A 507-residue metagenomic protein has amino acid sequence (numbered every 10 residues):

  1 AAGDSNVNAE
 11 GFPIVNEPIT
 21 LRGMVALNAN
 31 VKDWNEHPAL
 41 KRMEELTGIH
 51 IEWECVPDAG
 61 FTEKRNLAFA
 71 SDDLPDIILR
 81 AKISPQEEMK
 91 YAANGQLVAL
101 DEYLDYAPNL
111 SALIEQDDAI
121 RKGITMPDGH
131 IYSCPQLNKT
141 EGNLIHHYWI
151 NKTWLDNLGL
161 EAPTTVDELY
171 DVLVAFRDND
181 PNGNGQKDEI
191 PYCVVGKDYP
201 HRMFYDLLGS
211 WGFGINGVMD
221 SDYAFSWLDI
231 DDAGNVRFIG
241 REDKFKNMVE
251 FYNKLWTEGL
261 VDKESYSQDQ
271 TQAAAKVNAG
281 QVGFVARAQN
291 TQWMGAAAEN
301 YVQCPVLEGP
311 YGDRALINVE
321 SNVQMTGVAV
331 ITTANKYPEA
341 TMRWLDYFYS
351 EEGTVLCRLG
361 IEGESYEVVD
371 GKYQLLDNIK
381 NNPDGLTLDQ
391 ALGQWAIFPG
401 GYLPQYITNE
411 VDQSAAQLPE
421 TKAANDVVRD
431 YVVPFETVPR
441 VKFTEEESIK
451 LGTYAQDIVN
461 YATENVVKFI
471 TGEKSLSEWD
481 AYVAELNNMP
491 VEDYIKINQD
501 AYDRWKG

Functional and structural regions predicted by a protein language model:
A1-G507: Extracytoplasmic/secretory soluble proteins
